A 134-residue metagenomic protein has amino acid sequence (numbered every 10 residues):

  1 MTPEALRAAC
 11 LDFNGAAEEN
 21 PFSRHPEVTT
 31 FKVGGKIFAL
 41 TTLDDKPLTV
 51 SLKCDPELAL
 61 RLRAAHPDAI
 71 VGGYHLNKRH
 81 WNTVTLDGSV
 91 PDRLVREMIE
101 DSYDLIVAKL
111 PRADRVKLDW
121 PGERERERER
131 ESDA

Functional and structural regions predicted by a protein language model:
M1-A134: Charge-dense, helix-prone N-terminal extensions
